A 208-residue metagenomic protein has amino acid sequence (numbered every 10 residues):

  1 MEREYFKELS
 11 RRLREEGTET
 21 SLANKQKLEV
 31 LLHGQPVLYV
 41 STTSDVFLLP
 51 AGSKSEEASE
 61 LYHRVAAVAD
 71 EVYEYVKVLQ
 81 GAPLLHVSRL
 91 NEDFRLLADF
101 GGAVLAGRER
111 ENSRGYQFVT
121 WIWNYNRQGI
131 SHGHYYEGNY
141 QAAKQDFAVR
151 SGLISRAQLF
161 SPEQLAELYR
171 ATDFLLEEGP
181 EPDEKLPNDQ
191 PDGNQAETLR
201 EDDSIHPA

Functional and structural regions predicted by a protein language model:
M1-T18: Short Lys/Arg-enriched alpha/beta "domain-start" segment
L13-Q26, L84-H86, F94: Short secondary-structure junctions
V65-L79, N139-S155: Short, structured interface segments
Y75-Q117: Short N-terminal "domain-start" leader segments that mark the transition from disordered tails or signal peptides into
G107-H134, L168: Short aromatic-glycine-(Arg/Gly/Cys) micro-motifs in beta-strand/loop hairpins
R127-Q141, S155-A157: A short, exposed loop/beta-hairpin motif centered on an aromatic-Gly-Thr core
R156-D203: Charged/polar low-complexity intrinsically disordered segments, enriched in acidic residues
I205-A208: Non-Sec secretion/translocation targeting segments of pathogen effectors
